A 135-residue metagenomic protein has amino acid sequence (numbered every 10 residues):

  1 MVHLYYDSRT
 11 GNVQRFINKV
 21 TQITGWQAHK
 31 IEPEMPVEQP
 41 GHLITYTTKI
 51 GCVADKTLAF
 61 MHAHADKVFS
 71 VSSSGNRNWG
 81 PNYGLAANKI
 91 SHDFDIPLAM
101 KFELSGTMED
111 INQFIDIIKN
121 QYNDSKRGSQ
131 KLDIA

Functional and structural regions predicted by a protein language model:
M1-G25: Short, charged N-terminal beta->alpha structural module
I23-Q27, P33, E38-A135: FMN-binding flavodoxin-like domain, especially the glycine-rich phosphate-binding loop
